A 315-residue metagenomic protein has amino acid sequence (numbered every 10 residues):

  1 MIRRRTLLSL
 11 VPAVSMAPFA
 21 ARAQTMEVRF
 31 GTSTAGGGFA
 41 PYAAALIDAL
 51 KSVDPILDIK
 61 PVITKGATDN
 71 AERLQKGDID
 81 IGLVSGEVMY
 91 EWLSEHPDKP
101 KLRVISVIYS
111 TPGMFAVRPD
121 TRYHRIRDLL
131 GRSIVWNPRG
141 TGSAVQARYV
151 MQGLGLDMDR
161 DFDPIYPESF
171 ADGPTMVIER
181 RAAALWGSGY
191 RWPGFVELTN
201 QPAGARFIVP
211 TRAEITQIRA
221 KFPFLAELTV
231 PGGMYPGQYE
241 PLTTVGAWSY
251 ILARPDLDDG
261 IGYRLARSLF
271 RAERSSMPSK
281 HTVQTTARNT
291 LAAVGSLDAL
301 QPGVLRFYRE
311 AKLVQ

Functional and structural regions predicted by a protein language model:
M1, F19-V28: C-terminal segment of N-terminal export signals and the immediately downstream linker at the start of the mature
T6-A23: N-terminal export signals
E27-V53, L57, T111-E179, K280 (+2 more regions): Bilobed "Venus flytrap"/periplasmic-binding protein-like clamshell domains and structurally analogous long
G86-V88, P97, T121, M158-L257: Pocket-lining segment of extracytoplasmic ligand-binding domains
K101-Y109: Short beta-strand-centered segments that line the small-molecule binding cleft or hinge of alpha/beta clamshell
R139-V150, L225-A293: Ligand-binding clefts/hinges and TM-proximal coupling segments of bilobed small-molecule sensing domains
A171-D172, I178-R180, G189-F207, Q217-R219 (+2 more regions): An extracytoplasmic/periplasmic, membrane-proximal ligand-sensing/linker region
